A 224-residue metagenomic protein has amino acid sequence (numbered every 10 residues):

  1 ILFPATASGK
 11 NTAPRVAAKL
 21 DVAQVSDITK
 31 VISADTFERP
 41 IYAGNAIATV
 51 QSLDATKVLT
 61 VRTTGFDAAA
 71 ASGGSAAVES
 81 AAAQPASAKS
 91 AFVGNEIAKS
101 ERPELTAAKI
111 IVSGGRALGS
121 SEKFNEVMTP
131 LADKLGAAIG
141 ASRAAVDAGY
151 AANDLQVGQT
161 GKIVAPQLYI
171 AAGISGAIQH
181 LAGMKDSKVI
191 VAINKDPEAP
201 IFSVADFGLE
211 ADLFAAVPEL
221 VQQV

Functional and structural regions predicted by a protein language model:
L2-V224: N-terminal glycine-rich FAD/FM-binding segment characteristic of electron-transfer flavoproteins
